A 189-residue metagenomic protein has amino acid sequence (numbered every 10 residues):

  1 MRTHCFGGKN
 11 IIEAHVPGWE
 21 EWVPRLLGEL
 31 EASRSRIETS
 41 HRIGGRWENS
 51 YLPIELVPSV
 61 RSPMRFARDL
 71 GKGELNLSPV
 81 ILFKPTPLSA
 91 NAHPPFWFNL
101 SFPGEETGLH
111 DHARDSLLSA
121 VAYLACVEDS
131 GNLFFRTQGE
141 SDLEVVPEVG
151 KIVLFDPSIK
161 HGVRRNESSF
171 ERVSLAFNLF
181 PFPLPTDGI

Functional and structural regions predicted by a protein language model:
M1-S89: Non-heme Fe(II)/2-oxoglutarate
V80-S158, G162-R165, F170-S174, F180-I189: Catalytic core of non-heme Fe(II) oxygenases with the double-stranded beta-helix
